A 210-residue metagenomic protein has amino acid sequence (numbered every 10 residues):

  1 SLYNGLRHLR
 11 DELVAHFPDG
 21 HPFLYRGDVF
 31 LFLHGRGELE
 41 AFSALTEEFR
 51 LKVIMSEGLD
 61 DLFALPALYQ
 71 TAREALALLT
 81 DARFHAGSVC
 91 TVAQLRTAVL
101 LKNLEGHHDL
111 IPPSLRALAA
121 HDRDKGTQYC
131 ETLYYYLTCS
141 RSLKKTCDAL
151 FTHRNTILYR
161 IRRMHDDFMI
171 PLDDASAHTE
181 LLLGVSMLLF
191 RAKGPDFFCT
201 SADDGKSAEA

Functional and structural regions predicted by a protein language model:
S1-A210: Cytosolic nucleotide-utilizing catalytic cores of signal-transduction proteins
